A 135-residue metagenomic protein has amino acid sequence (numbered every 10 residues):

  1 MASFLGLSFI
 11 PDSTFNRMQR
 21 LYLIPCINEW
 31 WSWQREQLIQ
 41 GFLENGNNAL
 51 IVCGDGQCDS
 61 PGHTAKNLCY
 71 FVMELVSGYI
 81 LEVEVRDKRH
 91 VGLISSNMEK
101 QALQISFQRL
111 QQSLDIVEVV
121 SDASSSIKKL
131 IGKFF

Functional and structural regions predicted by a protein language model:
F4-V119, A123-F134: RNase H-like nuclease fold core
